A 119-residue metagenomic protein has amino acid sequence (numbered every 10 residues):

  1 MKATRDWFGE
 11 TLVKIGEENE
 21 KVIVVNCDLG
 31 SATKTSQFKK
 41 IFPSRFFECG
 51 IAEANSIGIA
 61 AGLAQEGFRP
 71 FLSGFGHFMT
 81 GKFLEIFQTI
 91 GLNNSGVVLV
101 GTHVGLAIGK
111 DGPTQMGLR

Functional and structural regions predicted by a protein language model:
M1-R119: Thiamine diphosphate
